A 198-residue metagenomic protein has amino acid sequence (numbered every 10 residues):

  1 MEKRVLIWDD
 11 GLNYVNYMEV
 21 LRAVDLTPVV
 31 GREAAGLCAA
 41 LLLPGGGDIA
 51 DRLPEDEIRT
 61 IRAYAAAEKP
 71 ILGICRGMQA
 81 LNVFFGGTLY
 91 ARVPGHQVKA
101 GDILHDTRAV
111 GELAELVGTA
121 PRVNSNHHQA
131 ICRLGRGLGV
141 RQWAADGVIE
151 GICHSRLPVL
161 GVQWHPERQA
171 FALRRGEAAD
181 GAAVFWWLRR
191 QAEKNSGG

Functional and structural regions predicted by a protein language model:
M1-L72, R76, V83-Y90, P94-A120 (+4 more regions): N-terminal beta1-alpha1 cap of cysteine-dependent amidohydrolase-like domains
G161: Catalytic beta-strand/loop module used to bind and position nucleotide/cofactor moieties in cofactor-attachment
